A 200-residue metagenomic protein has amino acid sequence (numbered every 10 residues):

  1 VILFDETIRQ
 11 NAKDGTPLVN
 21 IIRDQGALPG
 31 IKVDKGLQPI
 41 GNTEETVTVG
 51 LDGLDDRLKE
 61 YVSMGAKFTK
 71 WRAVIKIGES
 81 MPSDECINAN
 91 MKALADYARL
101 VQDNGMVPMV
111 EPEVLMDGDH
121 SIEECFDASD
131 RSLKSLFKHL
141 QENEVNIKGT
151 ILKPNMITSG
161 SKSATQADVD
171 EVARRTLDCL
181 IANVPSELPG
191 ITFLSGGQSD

Functional and structural regions predicted by a protein language model:
V1, D24-P29, M64-K67, Q102-P108 (+2 more regions): Short, well-ordered coil/turn segments that N-cap beta-strands
V1-M64, I77, T165, V169 (+5 more regions): Alpha/beta catalytic barrel-like cores
G36-I40, V74-M81, L115-D119, S159: Conserved radical SAM core fold
T43-K59, P82-Y97, R131: Glycine-rich anion/phosphate-binding loops
W71, V110, L152: Conserved, mostly hydrophobic/aromatic
I77-A89, H120-E123, Q198-D200: Active-site-adjacent beta->alpha loops and helix N-cap segments on the catalytic face of soluble alpha/beta enzymes
L94, N104-P108, P112-E124, A128-K134: Conserved anion-binding
H120-D200: Active-site capping/gating regions of soluble enzymes
